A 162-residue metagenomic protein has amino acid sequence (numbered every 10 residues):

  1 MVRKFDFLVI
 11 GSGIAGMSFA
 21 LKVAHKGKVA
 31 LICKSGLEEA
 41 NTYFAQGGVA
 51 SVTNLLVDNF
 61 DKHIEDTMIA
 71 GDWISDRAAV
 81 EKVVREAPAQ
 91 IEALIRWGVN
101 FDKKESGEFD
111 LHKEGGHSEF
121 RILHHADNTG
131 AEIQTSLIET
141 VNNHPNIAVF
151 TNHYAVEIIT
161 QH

Functional and structural regions predicted by a protein language model:
V2-F5: Core beta-strand elements of the Rossmann-like FAD/NAD(P) dinucleotide-binding domain in flavoenzyme oxidoreductases
F7-L31: N-terminal Rossmann-like FAD-binding beta1-loop-alpha1 element of flavoenzymes
K28, C33-H162: Conserved N-terminal/central alpha/beta ligand/cofactor-binding core
